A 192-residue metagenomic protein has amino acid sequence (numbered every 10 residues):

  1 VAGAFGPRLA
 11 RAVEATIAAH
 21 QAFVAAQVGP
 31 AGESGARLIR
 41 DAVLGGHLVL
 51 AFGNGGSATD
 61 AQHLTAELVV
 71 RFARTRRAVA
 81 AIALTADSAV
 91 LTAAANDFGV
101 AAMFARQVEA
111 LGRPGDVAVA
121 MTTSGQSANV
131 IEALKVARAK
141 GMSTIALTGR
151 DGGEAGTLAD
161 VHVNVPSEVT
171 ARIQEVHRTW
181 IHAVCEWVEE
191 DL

Functional and structural regions predicted by a protein language model:
V1-A26: Generic N-terminal amphipathic, Lys/Arg-enriched alpha-helix
R37-G112: Glycine-rich, small/polar surface segments that engage phosphate groups of diverse ligands
S57-Q62, Q126-A133, A155: Short glycine/serine/threonine-rich phosphate/pyrophosphate-binding segments that cradle anionic phosphate groups
V69, L134-K140: Surface-exposed amphipathic alpha-helices with a cationic face
T85, T122, T148, V163-A171: Short beta->alpha connector loops at strand-helix junctions that form conserved, small/polar/Pro-enriched
A110, V117-A118, A171-L192: A charged, well-structured terminal subsegment
A118, T144, H162-N164: Short, well-ordered beta-strand core segments
A146-A159: Short, glycine/polar-rich helix-capping loops at beta-to-alpha or helix-loop-helix junctions that flank or form
